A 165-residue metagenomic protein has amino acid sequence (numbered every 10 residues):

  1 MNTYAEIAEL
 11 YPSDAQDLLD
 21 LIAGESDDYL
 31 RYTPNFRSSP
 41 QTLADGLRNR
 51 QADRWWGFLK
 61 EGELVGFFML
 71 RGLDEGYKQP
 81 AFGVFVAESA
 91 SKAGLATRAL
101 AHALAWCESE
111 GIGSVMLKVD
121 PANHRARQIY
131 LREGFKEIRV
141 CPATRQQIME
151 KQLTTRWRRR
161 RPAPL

Functional and structural regions predicted by a protein language model:
M1-S13, T155-L165: Conserved N-terminal entry element of GNAT/NAT acetyltransferase domains
E9-A15, D20-S89, L100-A101, W106 (+1 more regions): Acetyl-CoA-dependent GNAT
Q79, C107-K118: Conserved GNAT acetyl-CoA-binding A-motif
A87, S91-K92, A122: Glycine-/small-residue-rich active-site loops that bind phosphorylated ligands and cofactors
K92-A105, S109, Q128-R132: Conserved acetyl-CoA-binding loop-helix of GNAT-fold acetyltransferases
G113, D120-R127, R132-E133, R139-L165: C-terminal "cap" of GNAT-fold acetyltransferases
